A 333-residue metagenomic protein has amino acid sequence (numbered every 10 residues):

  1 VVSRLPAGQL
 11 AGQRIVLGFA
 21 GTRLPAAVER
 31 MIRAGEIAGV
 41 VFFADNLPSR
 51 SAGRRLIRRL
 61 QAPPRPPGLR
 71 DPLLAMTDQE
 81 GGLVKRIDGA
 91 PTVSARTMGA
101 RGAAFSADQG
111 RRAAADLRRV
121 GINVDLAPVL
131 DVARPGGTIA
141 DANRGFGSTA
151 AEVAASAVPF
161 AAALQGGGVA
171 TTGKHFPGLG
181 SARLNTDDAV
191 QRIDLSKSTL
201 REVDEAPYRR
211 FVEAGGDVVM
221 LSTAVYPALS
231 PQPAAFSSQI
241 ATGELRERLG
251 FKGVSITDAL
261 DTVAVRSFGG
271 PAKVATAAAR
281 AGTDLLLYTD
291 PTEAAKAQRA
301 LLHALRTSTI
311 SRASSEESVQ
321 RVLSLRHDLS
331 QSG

Functional and structural regions predicted by a protein language model:
V1-R86: N-terminal hydrophobic targeting/anchoring segments and the immediately downstream early-domain regions of hydrolases
P6, A27, P48-P67, A151-I310: Second-shell residues forming the walls of enzyme active-site clefts
G12-F19, A38-F42, D71-Q79, V124-P128 (+5 more regions): Hydrophobic faces of well-ordered beta-strands that scaffold small-molecule active sites in alpha/beta enzyme cores
Q61-P91, S106-V132, V153-P177: Glycine-rich, aromatic-flanked loop segments that form ligand/cofactor-binding clefts across common enzyme folds
P91-A103, F146-G147: A charged helix-plus-loop insertion that forms the helical arch/lid used to bind and gate nucleic-acid substrates
V93, V124-F146, T171-D194: Short glycine/serine-rich loop/turn segments
H303, S308-G333: Mid-to-C-terminal alpha-helical segments outside catalytic/metal-binding sites
